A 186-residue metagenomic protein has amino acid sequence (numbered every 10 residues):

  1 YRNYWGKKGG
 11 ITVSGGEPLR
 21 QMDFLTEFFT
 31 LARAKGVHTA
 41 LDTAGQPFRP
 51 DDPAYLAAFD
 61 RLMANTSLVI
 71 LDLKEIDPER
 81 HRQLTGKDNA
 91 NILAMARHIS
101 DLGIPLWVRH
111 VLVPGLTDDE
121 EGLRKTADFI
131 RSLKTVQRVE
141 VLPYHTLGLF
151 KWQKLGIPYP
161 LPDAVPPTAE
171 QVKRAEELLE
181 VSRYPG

Functional and structural regions predicted by a protein language model:
Y1-G15, L19-L142, L147: Conserved AdoMet/S-adenosylmethionine-binding subsite of the radical SAM
D128-R131, Q137, Q153-L179: A structural motif corresponding to the C-terminal lobe/cap of the Radical SAM core domain
V181-G186: Radical SAM enzyme core and accessory elements
